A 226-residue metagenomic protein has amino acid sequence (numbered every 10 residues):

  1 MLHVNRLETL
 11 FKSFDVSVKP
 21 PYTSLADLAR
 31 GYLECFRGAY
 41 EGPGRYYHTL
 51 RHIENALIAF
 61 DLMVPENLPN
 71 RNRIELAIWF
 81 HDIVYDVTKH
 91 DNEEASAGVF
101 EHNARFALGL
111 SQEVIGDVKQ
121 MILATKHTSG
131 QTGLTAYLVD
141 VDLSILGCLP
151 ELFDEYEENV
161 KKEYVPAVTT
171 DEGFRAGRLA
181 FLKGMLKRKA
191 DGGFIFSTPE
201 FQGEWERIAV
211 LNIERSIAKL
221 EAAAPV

Functional and structural regions predicted by a protein language model:
M1-V16, E41-Y47, A59-L68, F80 (+1 more regions): Divalent metal-dependent phosphate-bond-processing catalytic cores, especially two-metal-ion Mg2+/Mn2+ enzymes that act
V4, E8-K12, A29-E34, L57 (+4 more regions): An amphipathic alpha-helix signature
S17-P21: Long, charge-dense partner-interaction scaffolds in eukaryotic RNA-expression machinery
A26-R37, L50, E54, R71 (+3 more regions): Short, well-structured alpha-helical segments
G42-R73, V99-A107: Alpha-helical phosphate/pyrophosphate-handling elements in metalloenzyme active cores
A56, R71-V87, S96, M121-K126: His-Asp-centered metal-binding catalytic motifs of divalent-metal-dependent phosphohydrolases/nucleases
H90: Glycine-rich active-site/cofactor-binding loop and its immediate structural neighborhood
S96-G130: Histidine- and acidic-residue-rich, metal-dependent catalytic cores
